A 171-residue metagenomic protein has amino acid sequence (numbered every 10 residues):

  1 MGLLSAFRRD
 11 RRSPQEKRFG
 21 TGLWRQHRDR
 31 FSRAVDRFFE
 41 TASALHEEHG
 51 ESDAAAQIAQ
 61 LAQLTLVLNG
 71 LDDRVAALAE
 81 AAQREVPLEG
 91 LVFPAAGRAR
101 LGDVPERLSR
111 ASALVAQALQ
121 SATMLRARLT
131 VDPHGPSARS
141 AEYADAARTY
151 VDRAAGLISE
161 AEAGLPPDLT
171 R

Functional and structural regions predicted by a protein language model:
M1-T65, N69: Leu/Val/Ala/Ile-rich N-terminal alpha-helices, chiefly Sec-type signal peptides and the beginnings
F7-R11, D73, D152, T170: Short, intrinsically disordered low-complexity segments
R18-D29, E51-L66, E85, A95-S109 (+3 more regions): Short, solvent-exposed segments of well-ordered alpha helices
D29-A34, L66-A81, D103-M124: Amphipathic, heptad-repeat alpha-helices with coiled-coil/zipper character that mediate oligomerization and scaffolding
F38-A56, V75, A79-E89, F93-A96 (+3 more regions): Secondary-structure edge/capping motif, primarily at the C-terminal ends of alpha-helices and the immediately following
Q63, D168-R171: Intrinsically disordered, glycine/charged-rich N-terminal periplasmic/extracytoplasmic linker segments that lie
P94-L169: Soluble C-terminal extramembrane regulatory/interaction domains of multi-pass membrane proteins
